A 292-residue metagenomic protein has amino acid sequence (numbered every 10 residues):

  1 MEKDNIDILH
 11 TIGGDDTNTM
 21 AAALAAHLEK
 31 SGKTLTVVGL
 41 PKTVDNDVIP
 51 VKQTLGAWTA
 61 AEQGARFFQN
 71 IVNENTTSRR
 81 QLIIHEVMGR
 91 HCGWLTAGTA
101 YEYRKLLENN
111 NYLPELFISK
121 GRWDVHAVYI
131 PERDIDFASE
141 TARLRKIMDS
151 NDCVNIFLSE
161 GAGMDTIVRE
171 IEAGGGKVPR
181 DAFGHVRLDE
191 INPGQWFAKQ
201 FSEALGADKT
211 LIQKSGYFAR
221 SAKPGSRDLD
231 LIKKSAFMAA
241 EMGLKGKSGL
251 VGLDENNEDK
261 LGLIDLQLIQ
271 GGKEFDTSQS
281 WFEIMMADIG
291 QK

Functional and structural regions predicted by a protein language model:
M1-I6: A structured beta-alpha segment of the ubiquitous adenosine-cofactor-binding alpha/beta core
T11-G13, A21-A23, H27-T34, T54-D208: Accessory alpha-helical/coil subdomains and C-terminal extensions that flank or cap enzyme catalytic cores
G14-D15, L40-N46, R133-D134, E160-G163 (+2 more regions): Short, ordered loop/turn segments at secondary-structure junctions
N18-T19, N46-D47, H91-G93, M164-I167 (+2 more regions): Flexible loop/turn segments at secondary-structure boundaries
K42-K52, R80: Gly-rich Lys/Arg/Thr-decorated short loops/hinges at beta-loop-alpha junctions or inter-strand turns that position
V48-A61, K223-L229: Short beta-strand elements at the ligand-binding edges of bilobed clamshell
I167-K292: C-terminal non-catalytic interaction/assembly regions of soluble proteins
